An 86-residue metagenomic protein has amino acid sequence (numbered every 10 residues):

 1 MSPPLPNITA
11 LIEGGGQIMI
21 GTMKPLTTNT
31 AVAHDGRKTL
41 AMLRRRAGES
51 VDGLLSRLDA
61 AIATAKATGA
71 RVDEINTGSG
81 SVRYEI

Functional and structural regions predicted by a protein language model:
M1-N29: N-terminal acidic leader/helix
I20, N29-D73: Amphipathic alpha-helical packing elements
G69-I86: Short, charged, intrinsically disordered terminal tails
